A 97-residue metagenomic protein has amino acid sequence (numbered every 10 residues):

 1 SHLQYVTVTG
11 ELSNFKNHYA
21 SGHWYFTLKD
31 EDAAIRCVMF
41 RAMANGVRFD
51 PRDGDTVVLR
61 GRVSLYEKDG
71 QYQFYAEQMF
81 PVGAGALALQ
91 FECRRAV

Functional and structural regions predicted by a protein language model:
S1-V97: Acidic, two-metal ion nucleic-acid-processing modules in DNA metabolism proteins
